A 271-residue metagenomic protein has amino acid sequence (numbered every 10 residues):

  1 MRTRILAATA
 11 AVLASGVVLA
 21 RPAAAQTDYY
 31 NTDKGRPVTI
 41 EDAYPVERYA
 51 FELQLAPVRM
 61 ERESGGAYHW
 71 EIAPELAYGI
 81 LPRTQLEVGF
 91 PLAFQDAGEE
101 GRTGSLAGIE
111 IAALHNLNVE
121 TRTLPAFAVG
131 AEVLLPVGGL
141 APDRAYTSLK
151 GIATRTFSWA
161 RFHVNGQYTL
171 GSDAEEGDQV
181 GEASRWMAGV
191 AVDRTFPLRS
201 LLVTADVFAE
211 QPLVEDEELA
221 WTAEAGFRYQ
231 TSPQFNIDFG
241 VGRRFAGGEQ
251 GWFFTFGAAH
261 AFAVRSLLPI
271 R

Functional and structural regions predicted by a protein language model:
M1-A10: Bacterial N-terminal signal peptides that target proteins for export
V12-L19: Hydrophobic core
L19-A25: Sec/Tat signal peptide C-region and signal peptidase I cleavage site
A25-R271: Transmembrane beta-barrel domains of Gram-negative outer membranes and organellar outer membranes
